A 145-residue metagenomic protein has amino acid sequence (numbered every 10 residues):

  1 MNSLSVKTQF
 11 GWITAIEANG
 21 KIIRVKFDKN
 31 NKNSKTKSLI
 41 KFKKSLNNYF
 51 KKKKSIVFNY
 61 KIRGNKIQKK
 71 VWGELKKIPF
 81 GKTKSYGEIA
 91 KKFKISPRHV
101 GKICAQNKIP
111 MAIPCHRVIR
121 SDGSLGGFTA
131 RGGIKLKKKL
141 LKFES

Functional and structural regions predicted by a protein language model:
M1-I95, F143: Basic nucleic-acid-binding alpha-helical/helix-turn surface characteristic of O6-alkylguanine DNA
F58-G64, R120-S121, G127-A130: Generic structural "secondary-structure junction" signal
L75, C115-H116, L140: Structural signal for hydrophobic
C104: DNA major-groove recognition helix of helix-turn-helix
N107: The DNA-recognition helices of helix-turn-helix-type DNA-binding domains
M111-R120: Short Lys/Arg-enriched helix C-cap and helix-to-coil transition segments that create basic nucleic-acid-contact patches
S124-S145: …primarily DNA-binding HTH/wHTH and HhH modules…
